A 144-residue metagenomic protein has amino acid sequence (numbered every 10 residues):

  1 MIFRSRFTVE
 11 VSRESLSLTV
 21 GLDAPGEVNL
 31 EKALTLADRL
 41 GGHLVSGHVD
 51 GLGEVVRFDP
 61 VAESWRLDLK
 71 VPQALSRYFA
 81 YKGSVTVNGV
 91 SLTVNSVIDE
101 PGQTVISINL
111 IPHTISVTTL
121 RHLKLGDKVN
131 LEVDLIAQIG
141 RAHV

Functional and structural regions predicted by a protein language model:
M1-R141: Conserved loop->alpha-helix
